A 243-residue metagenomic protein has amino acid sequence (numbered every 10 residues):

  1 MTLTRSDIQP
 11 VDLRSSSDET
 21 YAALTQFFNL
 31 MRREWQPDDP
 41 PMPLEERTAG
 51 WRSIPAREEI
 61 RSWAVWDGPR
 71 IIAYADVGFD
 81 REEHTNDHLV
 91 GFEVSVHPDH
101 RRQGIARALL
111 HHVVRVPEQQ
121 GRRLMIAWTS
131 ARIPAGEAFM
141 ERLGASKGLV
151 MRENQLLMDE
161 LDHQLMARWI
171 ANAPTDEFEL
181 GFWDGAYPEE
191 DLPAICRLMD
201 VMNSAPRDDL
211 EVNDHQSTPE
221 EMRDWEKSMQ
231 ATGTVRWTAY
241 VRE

Functional and structural regions predicted by a protein language model:
M1-G50, A173-P219: Short amphipathic alpha-helix that is part of the acyltransferase structural core
F28-D67, I71-D76, D214-Y240: Active-site rim helix/loop that mediates acceptor-substrate recognition in acyltransferases
Y74, D80-F92, R101, Q120: A conserved beta-turn-beta hairpin within the catalytic core of GNAT-like acetyltransferases that forms part
V96, R102-E118, A138-R142: Conserved acetyl-CoA-binding loop-helix of GNAT-fold acetyltransferases
P98-R101, A127-G136: Conserved beta-strand-loop-alpha-helix junction that forms the acyl-donor binding cleft
P117-S130, M151: Conserved GNAT acetyl-CoA-binding A-motif
E141-V150: Conserved acetyl-CoA-binding loop of GNAT-fold acetyltransferases
E153-W183: C-terminal "cap" of GNAT-fold acetyltransferases
